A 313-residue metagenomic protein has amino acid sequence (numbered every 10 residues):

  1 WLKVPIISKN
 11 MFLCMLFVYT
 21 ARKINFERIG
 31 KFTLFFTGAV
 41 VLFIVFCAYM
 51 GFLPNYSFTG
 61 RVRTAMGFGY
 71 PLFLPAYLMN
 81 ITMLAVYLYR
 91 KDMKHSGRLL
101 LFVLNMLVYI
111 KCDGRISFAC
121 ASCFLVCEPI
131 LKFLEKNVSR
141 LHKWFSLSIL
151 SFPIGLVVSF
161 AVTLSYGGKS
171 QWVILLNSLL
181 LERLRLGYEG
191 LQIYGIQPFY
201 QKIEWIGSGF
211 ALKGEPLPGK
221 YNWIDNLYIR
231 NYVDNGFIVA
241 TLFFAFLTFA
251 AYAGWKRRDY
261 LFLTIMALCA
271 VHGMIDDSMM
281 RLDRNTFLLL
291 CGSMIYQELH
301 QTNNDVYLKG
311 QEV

Functional and structural regions predicted by a protein language model:
W1-Q171, Q192, P216-T302: Hydrophobic transmembrane helix bundles of membrane-integrated enzymes that assemble and modify cell-envelope
L72, Q201-K202, K309: Intrinsically disordered, low-complexity regions enriched in small/polar residues
W172-N235: Long extracytoplasmic/lumenal interhelical loops at the membrane interface of multi-pass membrane proteins
Q301-V313: Short, intrinsically disordered terminal tails adjacent to the first/last structured region
